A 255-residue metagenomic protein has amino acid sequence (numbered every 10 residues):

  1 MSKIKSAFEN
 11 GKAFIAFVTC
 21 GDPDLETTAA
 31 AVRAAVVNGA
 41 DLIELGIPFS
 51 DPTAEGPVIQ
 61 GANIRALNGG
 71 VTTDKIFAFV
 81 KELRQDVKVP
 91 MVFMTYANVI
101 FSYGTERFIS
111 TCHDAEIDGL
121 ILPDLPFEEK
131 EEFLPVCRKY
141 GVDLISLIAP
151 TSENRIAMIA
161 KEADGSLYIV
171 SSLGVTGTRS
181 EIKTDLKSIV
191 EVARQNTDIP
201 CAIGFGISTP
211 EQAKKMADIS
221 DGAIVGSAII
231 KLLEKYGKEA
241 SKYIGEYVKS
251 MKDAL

Functional and structural regions predicted by a protein language model:
M1-V18, K81-Q85: N-terminal amphipathic alpha-helix/helix-capping segment at the start of soluble metabolic enzymes
F14-V18, I43-L45, M91-T95, L120-L122 (+4 more regions): Hydrophobic faces of well-ordered beta-strands that scaffold small-molecule active sites in alpha/beta enzyme cores
L25-A34, T151-K161, I203, I207-A223: Catalytic cores of alpha/beta
D41-D51, I117-I121, P126-E129, I169-T178 (+2 more regions): Glycine-rich phosphate-binding active-site loops on the catalytic face of alpha/beta enzymes
I47-F49, Q60-L122: Active-site beta->alpha loop and helix N-cap motifs at the rims of alpha/beta catalytic domains
G61, G69, A157-Q195, L232-E234: Glycine/Thr-rich beta-alpha phosphate-binding loop at enzyme active sites
N68-V71, E116-E129, D143-T151, A157 (+1 more regions): Catalytic beta/alpha-barrel core
I76, E191-I199, S208-L255: Alpha/beta catalytic cores of nucleotide-metabolism and tRNA/nucleoside-modifying enzymes
